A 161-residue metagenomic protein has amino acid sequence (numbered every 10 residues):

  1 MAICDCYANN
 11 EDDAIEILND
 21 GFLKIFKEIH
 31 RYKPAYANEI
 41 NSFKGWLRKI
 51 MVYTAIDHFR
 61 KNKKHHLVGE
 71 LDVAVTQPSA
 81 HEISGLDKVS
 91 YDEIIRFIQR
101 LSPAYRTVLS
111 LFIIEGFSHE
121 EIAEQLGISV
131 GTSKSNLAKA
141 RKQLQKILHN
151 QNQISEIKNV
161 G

Functional and structural regions predicted by a protein language model:
M1-D20, Q153-I154, G161: Short, charged helix-capping/linker segments at alpha-helix termini
C4, A14-I25, I122, S133 (+1 more regions): Short, small-hydrophobic-rich alpha-helical interface motif
C6, F22-I40: Sigma70-family region 2
E16-L23, N41-Y53: Structural recognition of an alpha-helix C-terminal capping motif at a helix-to-coil junction
K27, R31-K33, R48-G69, K139: Arg/Lys-rich amphipathic alpha helix in sigma70-family domain 2
K64-Y91: Internal acidic/polar
H66-L67, E124-G127, R141-G161: C-terminal edge and immediately downstream basic/flexible tail or linker adjoining helix-turn-helix-like DNA-binding
V108-F112: A short pre-motif secondary-structure segment
